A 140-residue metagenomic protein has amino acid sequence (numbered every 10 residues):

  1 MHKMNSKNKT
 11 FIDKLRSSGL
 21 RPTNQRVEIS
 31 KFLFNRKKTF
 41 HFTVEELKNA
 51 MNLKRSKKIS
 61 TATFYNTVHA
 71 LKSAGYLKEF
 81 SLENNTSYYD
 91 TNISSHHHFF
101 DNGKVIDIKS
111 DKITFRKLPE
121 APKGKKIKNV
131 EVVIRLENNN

Functional and structural regions predicted by a protein language model:
H2-S30, R36: Short alpha-helical segments that sit at the start of domains
P22-Q25, F40-T43, G75: Short, structured loop/turn "capping" segments at alpha-beta junctions
E28-K31, E46, T63-N66: Amphipathic alpha-helical interaction segments
K37, T43-S56: DNA-recognition alpha helix
F64-A74: Basic amphipathic alpha-helical segments that dock to polyanions
S73-N140: Non-DNA-binding regulatory cores of transcription-related proteins, predominantly C-terminal effector-binding
